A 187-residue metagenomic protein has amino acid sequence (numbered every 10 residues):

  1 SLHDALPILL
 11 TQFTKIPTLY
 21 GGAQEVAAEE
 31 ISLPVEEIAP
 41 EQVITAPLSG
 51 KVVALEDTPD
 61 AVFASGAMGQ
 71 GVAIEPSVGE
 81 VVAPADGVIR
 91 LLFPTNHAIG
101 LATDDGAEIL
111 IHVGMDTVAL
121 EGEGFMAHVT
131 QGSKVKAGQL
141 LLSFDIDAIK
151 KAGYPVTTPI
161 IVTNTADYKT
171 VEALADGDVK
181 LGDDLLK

Functional and structural regions predicted by a protein language model:
L2-L6: Short, small-residue-biased leader/transition segments that mark boundaries at the very start of proteins
T14-K187: Contiguous, well-folded functional domains in the mature portion of proteins
